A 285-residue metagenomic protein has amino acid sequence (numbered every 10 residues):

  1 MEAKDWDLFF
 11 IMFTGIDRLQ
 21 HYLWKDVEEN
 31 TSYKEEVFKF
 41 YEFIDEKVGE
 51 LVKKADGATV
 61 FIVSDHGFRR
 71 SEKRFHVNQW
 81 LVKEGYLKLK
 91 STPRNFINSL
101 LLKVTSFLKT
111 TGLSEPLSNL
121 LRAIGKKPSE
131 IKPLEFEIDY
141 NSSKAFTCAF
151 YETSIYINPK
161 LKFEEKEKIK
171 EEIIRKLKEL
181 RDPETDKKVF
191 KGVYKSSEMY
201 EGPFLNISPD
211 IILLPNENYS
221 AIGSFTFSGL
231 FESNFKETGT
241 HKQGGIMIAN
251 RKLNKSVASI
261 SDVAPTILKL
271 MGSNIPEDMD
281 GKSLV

Functional and structural regions predicted by a protein language model:
M1-D5, T14, R18-H21, V104-K126 (+1 more regions): Active-site-proximal alpha/beta segments of enzymes that process anionic O-linked groups
M1-F9, I16-I62, E167-T185: A long, amphipathic alpha-helix that forms part of the scaffold/cap immediately adjacent to metal-dependent active
E42-E46, F75, T153, E167 (+3 more regions): A structural signal for well-ordered alpha-helical segments within the folded catalytic domains of diverse enzymes
K53-Y219: Secreted, luminal/periplasmic, and some membrane-associated catalytic domains that remodel anionic oxygen-ester
I155, L213, M247-I248, I267 (+1 more regions): A short aromatic-rich beta-strand->coil structural motif
E172-E179, I246, D262-L270: Generic recognition of well-ordered alpha-helical segments
L214-A264: Low-complexity, glycine/alanine/valine/leucine- and proline-rich hydrophobic stretches
S273-V285: C-terminal beta-strand edge segments of enzyme domains
